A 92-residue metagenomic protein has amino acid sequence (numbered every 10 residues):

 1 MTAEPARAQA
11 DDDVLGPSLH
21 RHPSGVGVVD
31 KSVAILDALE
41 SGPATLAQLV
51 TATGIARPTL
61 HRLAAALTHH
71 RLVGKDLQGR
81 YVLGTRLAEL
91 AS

Functional and structural regions predicted by a protein language model:
T2-S92: N-terminal helix-turn-helix
